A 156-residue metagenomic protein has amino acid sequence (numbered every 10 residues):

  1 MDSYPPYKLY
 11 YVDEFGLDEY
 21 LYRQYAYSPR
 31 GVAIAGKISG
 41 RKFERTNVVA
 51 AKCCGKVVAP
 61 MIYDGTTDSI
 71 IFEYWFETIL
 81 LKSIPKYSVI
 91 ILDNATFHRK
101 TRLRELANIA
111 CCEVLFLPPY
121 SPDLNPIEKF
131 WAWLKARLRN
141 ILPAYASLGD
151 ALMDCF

Functional and structural regions predicted by a protein language model:
M1-F156: Short functional hotspots at interaction and active-site rims
